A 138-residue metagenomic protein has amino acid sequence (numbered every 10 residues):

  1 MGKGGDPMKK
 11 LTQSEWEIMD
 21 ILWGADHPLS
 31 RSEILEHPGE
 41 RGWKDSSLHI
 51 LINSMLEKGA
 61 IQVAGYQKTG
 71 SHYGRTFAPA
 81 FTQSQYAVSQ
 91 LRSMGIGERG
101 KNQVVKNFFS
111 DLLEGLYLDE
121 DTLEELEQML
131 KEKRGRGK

Functional and structural regions predicted by a protein language model:
M1-I21, A25, T82-Q83, K101-N102 (+2 more regions): Short alpha-helical segments that sit at the start of domains
K10-S14, Y66-V88: Short, cationic-aromatic polyanion-contact patches
I18, H49-K58: Basic amphipathic alpha-helical segments that dock to polyanions
P28-H37: Short acidic, hydrophobic short linear motifs in intrinsically disordered regions
E36-D45: Short helix-coil junctions and helix-kink-helix linkers
G59-G65: Glycine-centered, phosphate/nucleic-acid-interacting loop/turn motifs that mediate DNA/RNA or nucleotide
Q85-G135: Amphipathic alpha-helical dimerization/coiled-coil segments that flank or bridge DNA-binding/regulatory modules
